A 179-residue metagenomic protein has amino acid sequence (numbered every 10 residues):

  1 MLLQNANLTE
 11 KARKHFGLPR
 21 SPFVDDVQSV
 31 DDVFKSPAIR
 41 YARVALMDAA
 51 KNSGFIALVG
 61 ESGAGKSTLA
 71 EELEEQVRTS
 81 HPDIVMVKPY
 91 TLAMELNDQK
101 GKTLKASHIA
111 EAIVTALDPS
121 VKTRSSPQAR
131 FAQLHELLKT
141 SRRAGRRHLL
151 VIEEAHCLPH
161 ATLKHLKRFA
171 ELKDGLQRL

Functional and structural regions predicted by a protein language model:
M1-S53: A short, basic N-terminal segment
L2-Q4, E10-P19, K102-H165, K173-Q177: Mid-core helix/loop region of P-loop NTP-binding domains shared across ATPases and GTPases
S53, G63-A64, T91-N97, C157: Conserved nucleotide-binding/hydrolysis micro-motifs of P-loop NTPases
S53-E72: Walker A/P-loop nucleotide-binding motif
S53-G54, S80-V85, R146-R147, L176-L179: Short glycine-/polar-rich loops that comprise or flank the Walker A/P-loop and associated switch/sensor motifs
S67-T79, M86: Walker A/P-loop
V77, H81, A170-K173: Active-site catalytic pocket residues across diverse enzymes, especially alpha/beta-hydrolases
T79-D98: Conserved catalytic segments around the Walker B and adjacent sensor/switch elements of P-loop NTPase domains
